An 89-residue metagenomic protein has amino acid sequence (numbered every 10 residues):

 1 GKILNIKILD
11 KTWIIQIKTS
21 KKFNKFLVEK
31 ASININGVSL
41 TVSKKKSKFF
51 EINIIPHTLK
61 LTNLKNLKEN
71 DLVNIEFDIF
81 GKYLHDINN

Functional and structural regions predicted by a protein language model:
G1-N89: Conserved loop->alpha-helix
